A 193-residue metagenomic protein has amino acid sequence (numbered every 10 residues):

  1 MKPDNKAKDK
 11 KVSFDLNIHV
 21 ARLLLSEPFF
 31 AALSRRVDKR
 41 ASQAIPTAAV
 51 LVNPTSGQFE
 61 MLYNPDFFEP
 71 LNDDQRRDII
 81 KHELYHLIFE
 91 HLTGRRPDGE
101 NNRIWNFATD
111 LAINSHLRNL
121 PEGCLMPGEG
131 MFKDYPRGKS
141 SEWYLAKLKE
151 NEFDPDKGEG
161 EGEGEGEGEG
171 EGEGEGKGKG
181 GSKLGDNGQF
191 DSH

Functional and structural regions predicted by a protein language model:
M1-D78, L84-H193: Short, functionally important secondary-structure microenvironments
